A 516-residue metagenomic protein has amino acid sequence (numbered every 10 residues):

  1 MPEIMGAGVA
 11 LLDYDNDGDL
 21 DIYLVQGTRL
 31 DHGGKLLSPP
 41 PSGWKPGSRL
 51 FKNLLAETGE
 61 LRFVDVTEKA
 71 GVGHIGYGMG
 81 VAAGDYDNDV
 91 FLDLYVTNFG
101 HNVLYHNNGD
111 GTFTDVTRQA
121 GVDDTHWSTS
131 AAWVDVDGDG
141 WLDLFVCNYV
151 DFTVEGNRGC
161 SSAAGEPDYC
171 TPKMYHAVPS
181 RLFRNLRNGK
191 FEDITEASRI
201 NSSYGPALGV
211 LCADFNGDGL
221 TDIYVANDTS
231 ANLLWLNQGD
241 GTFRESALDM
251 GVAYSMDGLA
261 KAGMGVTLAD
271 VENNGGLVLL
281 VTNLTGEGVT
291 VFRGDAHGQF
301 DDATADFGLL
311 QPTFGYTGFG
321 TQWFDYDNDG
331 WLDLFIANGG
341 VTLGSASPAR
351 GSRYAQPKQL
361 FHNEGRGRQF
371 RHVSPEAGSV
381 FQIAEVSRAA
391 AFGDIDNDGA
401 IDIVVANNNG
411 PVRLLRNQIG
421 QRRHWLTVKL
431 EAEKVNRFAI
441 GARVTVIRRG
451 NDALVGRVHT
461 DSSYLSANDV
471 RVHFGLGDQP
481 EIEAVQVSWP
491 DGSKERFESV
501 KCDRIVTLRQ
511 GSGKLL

Functional and structural regions predicted by a protein language model:
M1-A10, W44, A70-A82, G121-A132 (+8 more regions): Repeat-based blade/solenoid architectures
G6-N16, K52-N53, Y77-L92, H106 (+11 more regions): Beta-propeller blade termini
D19-Q26, D89-N98, L144-N148, D222-N227 (+5 more regions): Hydrophobic beta-strand segments that make up the repeating blades of beta-propeller and related beta-repeat
V25-W44, N148-Y175, A337-R353: Short, conserved, GDST-rich strand-edge loop motifs in beta-rich repeat architectures
P46-L54, V178-N185, L236, R293 (+1 more regions): Beta-propeller blade signature
E60-V72, D110-V122, G189-N201, G241-M256 (+2 more regions): Blade-edge beta-strand/turn elements of extracellular beta-propeller and related beta-sheet repeat scaffolds
V66-A83, F91, V96-V136, V146-K173 (+2 more regions): Asp-box/WD-like beta-propeller blade repeats and closely related beta-sheet repeat scaffolds
G308-F314, T342, R350-L516: Gly/Ser/Thr/Pro-enriched helix-cap/hinge segments flanking short amphipathic alpha-helices
